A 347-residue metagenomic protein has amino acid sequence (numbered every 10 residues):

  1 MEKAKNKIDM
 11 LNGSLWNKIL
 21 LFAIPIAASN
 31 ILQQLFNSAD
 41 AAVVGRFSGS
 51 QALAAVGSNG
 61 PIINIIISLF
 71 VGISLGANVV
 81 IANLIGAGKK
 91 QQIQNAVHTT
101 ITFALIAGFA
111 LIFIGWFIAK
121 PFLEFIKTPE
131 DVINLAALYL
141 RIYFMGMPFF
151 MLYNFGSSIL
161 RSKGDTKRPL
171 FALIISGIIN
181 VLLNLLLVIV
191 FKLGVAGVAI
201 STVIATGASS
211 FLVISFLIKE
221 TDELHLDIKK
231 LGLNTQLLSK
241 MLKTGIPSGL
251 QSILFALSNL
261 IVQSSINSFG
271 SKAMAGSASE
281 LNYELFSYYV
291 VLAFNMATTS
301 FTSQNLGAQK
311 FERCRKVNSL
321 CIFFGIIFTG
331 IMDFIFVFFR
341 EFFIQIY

Functional and structural regions predicted by a protein language model:
M1-A23, I81-G146, V190-I246, T302-Y347: Short alpha-helical transmembrane segments in multi-pass integral membrane proteins
N17-N78, A82, I246-I266: Signature of the first transmembrane helix
L21-N37, I142, Y153, S176 (+3 more regions): Transmembrane helical elements of multi-pass membrane transporters/channels
I24, D40, A77-N78, I118-A119 (+7 more regions): Hydrophobic/aromatic residues in alpha-helical transmembrane segments
L35-A54, L123-E130, L186-L193, I253-E280 (+3 more regions): Helix-terminus/linker motif at the lipid-water interface of multi-pass membrane proteins
L53-F113, F150-P169, Q263, G276-R340: Small-residue-rich hydrophobic transmembrane alpha-helices
I174-V181: Small-residue-rich segments of transmembrane alpha-helices in multi-pass membrane proteins, especially helix faces
